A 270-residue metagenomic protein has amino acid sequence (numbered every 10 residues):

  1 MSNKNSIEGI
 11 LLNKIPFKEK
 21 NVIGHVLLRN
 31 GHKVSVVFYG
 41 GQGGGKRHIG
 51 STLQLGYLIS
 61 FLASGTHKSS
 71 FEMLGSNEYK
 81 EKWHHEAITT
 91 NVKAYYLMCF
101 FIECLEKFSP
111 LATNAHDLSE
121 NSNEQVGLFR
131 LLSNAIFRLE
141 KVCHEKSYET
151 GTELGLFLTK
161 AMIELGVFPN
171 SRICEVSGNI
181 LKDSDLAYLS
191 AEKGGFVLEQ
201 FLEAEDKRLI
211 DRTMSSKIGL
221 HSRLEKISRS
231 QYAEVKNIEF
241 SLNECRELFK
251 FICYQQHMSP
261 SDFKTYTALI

Functional and structural regions predicted by a protein language model:
M1-V22, L27-I270: Non-catalytic alpha-helical scaffolds and adjoining flexible linkers that form interface surfaces for assembly
